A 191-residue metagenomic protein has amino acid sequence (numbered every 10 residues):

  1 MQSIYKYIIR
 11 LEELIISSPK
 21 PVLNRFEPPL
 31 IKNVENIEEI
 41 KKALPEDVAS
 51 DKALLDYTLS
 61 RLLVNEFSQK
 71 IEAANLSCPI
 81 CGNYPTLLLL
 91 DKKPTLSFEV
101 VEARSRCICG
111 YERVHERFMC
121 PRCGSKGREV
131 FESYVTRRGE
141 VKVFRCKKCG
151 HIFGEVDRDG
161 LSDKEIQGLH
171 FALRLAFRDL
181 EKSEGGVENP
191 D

Functional and structural regions predicted by a protein language model:
M1-E72: N-terminal alpha-helical interaction blocks
F67-G186, P190: Cys/His-clustered metal-coordination modules, chiefly Zn-binding fingers
